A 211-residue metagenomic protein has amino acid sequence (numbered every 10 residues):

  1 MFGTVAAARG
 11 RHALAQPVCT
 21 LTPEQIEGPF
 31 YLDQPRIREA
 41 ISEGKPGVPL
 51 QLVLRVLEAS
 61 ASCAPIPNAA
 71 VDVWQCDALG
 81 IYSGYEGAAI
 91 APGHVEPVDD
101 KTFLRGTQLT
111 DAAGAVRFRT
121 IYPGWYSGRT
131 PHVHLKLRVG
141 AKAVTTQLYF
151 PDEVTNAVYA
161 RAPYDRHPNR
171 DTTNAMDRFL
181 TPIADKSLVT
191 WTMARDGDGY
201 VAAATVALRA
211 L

Functional and structural regions predicted by a protein language model:
M1-A15: N-terminal export signals
Q16-D185, A203-L211: Beta-strand-dominated extracellular/periplasmic modules and repeats in secreted or surface-exposed proteins
P123-Y126, W191-G197: Exposed beta-sheet edge/beta-hairpin loop segments within beta-rich domains
T181-R195: Low-complexity, intrinsically disordered Gly/Pro/Thr-rich segments
Y200: Aromatic- and glycine-enriched pocket-lining scaffold segments that form the walls of small-molecule binding clefts
